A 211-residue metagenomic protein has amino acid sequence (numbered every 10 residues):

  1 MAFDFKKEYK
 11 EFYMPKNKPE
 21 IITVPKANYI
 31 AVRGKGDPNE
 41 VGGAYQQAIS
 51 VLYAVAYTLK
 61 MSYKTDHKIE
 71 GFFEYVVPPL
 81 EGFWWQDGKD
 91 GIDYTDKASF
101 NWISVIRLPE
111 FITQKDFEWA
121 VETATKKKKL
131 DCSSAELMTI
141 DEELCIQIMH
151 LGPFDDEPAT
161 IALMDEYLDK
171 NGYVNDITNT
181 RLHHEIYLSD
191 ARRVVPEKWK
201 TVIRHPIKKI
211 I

Functional and structural regions predicted by a protein language model:
M1-I211: A solvent-exposed interaction/effector surface
